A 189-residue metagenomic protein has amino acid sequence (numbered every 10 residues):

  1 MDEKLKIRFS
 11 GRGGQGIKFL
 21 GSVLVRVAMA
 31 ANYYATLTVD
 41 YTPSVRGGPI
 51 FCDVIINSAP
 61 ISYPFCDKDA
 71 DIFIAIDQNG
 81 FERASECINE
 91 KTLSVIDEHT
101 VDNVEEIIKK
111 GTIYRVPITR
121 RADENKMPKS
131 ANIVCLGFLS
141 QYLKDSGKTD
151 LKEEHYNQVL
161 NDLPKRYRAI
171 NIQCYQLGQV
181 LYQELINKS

Functional and structural regions predicted by a protein language model:
M1-S189: Active-site cofactor/cluster-binding pocket
